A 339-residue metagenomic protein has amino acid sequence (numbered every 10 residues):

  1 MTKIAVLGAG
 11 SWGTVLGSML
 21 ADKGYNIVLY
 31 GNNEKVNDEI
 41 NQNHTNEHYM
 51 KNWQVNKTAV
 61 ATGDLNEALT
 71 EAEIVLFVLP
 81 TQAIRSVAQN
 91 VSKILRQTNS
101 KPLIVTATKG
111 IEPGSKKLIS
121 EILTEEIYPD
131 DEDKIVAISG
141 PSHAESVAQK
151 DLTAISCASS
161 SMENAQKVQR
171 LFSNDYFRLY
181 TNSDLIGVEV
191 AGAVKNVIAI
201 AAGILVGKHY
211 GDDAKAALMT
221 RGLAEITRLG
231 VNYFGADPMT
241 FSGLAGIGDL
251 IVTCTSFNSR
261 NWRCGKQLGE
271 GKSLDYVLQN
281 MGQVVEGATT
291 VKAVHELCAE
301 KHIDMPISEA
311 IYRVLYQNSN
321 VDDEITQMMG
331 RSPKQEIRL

Functional and structural regions predicted by a protein language model:
M1-W53, T58-G63, E67: NAD(P)+-binding Rossmann beta1-loop-alpha1 motif at the extreme N-terminus of oxidoreductases
L7, V15, K35, Q82 (+16 more regions): Conserved active-site and cofactor/substrate-binding residues in soluble primary-metabolism enzymes
A9, N32, A107-K109, S160: Cofactor-binding loop segments of dinucleotide-utilizing enzymes, especially the Rossmann-like FAD- and NAD(P)+-binding
V55, T62-T70, I74-F77, T81-K150 (+1 more regions): Rossmann-like NAD(P)(H) cofactor-binding subdomain of soluble oxidoreductases
A83, I94, I122, E126-K134 (+2 more regions): Internal alpha-helical scaffold of NAD(P)-dependent oxidoreductase catalytic cores
A202-G203, N232-S242, G246-L339: NAD(P)-dependent Rossmann-like dehydrogenase/reductase catalytic/cofactor-binding core
